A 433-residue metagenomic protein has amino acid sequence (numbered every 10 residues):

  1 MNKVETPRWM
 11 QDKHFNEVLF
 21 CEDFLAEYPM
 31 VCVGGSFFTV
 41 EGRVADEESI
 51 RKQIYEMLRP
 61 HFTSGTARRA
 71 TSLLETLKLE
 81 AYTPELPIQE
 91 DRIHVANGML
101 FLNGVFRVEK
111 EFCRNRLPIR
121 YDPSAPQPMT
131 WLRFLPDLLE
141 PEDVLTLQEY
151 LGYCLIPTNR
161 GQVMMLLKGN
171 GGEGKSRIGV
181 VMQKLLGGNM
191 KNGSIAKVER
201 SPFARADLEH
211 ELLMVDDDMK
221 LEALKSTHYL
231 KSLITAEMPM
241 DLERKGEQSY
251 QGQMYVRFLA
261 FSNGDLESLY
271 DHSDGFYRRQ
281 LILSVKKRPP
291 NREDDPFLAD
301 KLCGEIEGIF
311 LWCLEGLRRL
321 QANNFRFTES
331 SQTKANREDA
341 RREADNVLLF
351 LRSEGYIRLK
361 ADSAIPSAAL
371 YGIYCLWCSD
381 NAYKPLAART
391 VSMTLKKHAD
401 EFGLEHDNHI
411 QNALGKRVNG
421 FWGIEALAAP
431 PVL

Functional and structural regions predicted by a protein language model:
M1-K3, F38-T66: Short, small/acidic-rich helices and loops at N termini and domain boundaries of DNA replication/processing enzymes
M1-V33, R59-L433: Feature primarily recognizes SF3-like P-loop helicase cores of small DNA viruses
